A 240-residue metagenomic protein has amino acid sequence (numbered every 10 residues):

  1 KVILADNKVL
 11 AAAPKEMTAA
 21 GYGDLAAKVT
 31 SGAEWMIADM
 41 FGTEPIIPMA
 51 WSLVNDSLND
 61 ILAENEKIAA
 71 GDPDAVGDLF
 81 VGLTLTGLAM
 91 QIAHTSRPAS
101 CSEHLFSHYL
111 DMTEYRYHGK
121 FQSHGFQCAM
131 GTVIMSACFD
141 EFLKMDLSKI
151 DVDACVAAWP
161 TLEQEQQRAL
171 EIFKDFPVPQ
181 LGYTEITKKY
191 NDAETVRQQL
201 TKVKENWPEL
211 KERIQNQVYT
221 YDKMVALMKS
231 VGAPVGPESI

Functional and structural regions predicted by a protein language model:
K1-N59: A glycine/threonine-rich phosphate-anchoring loop and its flanking beta-alpha core in nucleotide/phosphate-binding
L53-K223: Active-site segments that bind and position negatively charged phosphate/pyrophosphate groups
G232-P234: Extended hydrophobic packing segments that form well-structured cores
E238-I240: C-terminal amphipathic alpha-helical interaction region
